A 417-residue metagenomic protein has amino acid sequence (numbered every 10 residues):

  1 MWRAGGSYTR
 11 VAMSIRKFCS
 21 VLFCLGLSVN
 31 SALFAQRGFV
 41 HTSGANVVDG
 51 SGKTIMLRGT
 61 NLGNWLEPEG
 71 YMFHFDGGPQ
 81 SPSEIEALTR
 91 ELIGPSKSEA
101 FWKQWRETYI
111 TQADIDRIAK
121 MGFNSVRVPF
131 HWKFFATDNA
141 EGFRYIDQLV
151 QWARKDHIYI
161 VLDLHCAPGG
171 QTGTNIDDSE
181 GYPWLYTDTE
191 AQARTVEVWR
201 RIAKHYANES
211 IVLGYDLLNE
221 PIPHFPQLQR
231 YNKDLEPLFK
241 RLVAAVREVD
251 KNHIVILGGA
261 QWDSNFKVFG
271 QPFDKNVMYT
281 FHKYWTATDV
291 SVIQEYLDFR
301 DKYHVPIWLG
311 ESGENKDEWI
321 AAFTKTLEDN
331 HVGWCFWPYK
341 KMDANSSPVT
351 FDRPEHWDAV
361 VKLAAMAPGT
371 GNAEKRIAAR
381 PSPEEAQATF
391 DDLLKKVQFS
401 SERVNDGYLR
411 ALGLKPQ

Functional and structural regions predicted by a protein language model:
G5-G6, V11-L22: Bacterial N-terminal signal peptides that target proteins for export
F18, R37, E69-Y71: Short, compositionally biased
S20-N30: Bacterial N-terminal signal peptides
L33-A35: Boundary at the C-terminal end of the N-terminal hydrophobic targeting segment
F39-V40, V196-M342, S346-K362: Extracellular glycoside hydrolase catalytic/binding regions
T42-V48, T54-L57, N61-I254, G259-K267: Active-site mouth of glycoside hydrolases
W319-Q417: Aromatic-rich peripheral "rim/lid" segments of glycoside hydrolase catalytic domains that contact and position glycan
